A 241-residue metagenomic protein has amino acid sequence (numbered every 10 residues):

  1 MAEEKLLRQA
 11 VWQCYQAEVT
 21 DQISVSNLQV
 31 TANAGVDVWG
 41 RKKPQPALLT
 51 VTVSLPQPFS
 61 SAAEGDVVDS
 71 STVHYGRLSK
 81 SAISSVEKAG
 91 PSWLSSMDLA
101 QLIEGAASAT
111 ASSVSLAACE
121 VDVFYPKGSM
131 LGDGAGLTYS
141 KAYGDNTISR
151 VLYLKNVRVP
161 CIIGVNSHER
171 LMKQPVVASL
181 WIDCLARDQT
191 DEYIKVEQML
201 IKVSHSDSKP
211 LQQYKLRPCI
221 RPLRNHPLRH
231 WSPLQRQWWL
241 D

Functional and structural regions predicted by a protein language model:
A2-D241: N-terminal, polar/charged subdomain of small-to-medium soluble alpha/beta proteins
